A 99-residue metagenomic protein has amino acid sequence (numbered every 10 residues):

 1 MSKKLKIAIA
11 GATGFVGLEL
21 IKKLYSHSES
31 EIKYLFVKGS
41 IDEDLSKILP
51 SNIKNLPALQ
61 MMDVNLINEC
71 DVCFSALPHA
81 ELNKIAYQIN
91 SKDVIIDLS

Functional and structural regions predicted by a protein language model:
M1-S99: N-terminal Rossmann-like NAD(P) cofactor-binding subdomain of oxidoreductases, focused on the glycine-rich
